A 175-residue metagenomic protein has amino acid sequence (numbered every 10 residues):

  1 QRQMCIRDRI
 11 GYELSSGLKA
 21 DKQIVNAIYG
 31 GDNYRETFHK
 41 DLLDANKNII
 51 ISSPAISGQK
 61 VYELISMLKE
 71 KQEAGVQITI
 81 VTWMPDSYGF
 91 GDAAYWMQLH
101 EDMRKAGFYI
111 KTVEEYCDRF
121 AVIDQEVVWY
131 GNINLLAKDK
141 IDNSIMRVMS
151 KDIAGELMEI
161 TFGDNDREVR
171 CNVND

Functional and structural regions predicted by a protein language model:
Q1-I6: Short, small-residue-biased leader/transition segments that mark boundaries at the very start of proteins
E13-D32, S52-A55: Acidic/glycine-enriched edge-of-secondary-structure segments
G30-R35, G58-V61, I110: A conditional alpha-helix N-cap/helix-loop micro-motif detector
F38-K105: Primarily the HKD phosphodiesterase
T79, F108-V113: General small-molecule cofactor/ligand-binding pocket signal
R119-V122, M146: Short beta-strand scaffold segments in enzyme catalytic cores
N134, I141-D175: Amphipathic alpha-helical interface segments
